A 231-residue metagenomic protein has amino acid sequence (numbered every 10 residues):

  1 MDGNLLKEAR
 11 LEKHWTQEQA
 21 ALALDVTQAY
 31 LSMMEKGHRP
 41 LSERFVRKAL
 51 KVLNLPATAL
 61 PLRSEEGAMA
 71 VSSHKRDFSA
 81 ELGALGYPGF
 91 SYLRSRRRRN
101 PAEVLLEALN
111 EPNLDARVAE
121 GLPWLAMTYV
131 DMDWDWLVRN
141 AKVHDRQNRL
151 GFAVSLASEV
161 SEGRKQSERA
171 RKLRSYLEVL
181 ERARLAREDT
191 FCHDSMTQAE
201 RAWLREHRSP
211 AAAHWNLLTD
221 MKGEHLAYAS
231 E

Functional and structural regions predicted by a protein language model:
N4-A23: Short basic helix-loop element that most often maps to the first helix and adjoining turn of HTH DNA-binding modules
Q17-E18, Q28, R39, A57: The DNA-contacting recognition helix of HTH DNA-binding domains and analogous helical DNA-recognition elements
L24-P40, L62-E65: Recognition helix of helix-turn-helix/homeodomain-like DNA-binding domains that insert into the DNA major groove
R44-A59: DNA major-groove recognition helix of helix-turn-helix/homeodomain DNA-binding modules
G67-D131: Helix-turn-helix/homeodomain-like alpha-helical modules used for DNA recognition and transcription-factor dimerization
H144-S175: Small-residue-rich helix-loop
S167-E231: Charge-dense, extended regions
